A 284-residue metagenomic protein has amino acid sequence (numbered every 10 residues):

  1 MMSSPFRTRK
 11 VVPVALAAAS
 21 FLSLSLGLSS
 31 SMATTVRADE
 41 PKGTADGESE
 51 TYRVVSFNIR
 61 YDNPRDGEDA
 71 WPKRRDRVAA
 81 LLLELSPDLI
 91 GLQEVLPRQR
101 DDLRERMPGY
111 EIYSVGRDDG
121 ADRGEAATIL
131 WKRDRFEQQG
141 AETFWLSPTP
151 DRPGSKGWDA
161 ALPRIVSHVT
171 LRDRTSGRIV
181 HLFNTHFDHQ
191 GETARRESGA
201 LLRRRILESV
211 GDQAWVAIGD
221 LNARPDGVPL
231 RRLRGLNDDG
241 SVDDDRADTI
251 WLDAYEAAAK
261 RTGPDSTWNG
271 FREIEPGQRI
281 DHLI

Functional and structural regions predicted by a protein language model:
S3, R7-L16, L28-R106, D119-E125: N-terminal, active-site-proximal structural segment of metallo-dependent hydrolase catalytic domains
F21-S29: Hydrophobic alpha-helical membrane-insertion segments, chiefly the h-region of N-terminal signal peptides
R53-I59, V78-L103, L130, V169 (+4 more regions): Active-site beta-strand/loop signature of hydrolases that rely on acidic residues for catalysis
Y61-E68, E192, R261-D265: Short, solvent-exposed loop/turn elements at domain surfaces
D69-A70, T193-L207, E273: Alpha-helical scaffold elements lining the catalytic groove of polysaccharide deacetylases
E84-S86, R135, S176-I179, S209 (+2 more regions): Alpha-helix termination/capping residues and helix-transition junctions
L89-I179, F183, F187: Structured beta-strand-rich core segments of catalytic domains in phosphoester-bond hydrolases
Y113-K132, S147-R152, D159-I165, D212 (+1 more regions): Active site of divalent-metal-dependent phosphoester/diester hydrolases
